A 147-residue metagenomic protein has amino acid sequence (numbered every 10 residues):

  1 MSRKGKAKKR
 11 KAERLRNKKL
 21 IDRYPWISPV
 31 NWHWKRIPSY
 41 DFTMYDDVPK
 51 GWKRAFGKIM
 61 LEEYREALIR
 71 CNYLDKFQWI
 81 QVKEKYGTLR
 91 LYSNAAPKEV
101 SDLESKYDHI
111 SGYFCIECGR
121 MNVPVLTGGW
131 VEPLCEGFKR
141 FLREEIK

Functional and structural regions predicted by a protein language model:
M1-K19: Short Lys/Arg-rich cationic patches that frequently serve as NLS/NoLS or arginine-rich RNA/DNA-binding motifs
K19-D22, I27, Y45-K53, N122: A conserved ligand/cofactor-binding region detector
S39-R90: Active-site acidic/histidine clusters and adjacent loop/turn architecture that either coordinate catalytic ions
L74-K76, N94-E104: Short Cys/His-rich Zn2+-coordinating modules
K83, D102-Y113, P124-G129: Short, flexible, mixed-charge glycine/proline-rich loop motifs that serve as phosphate/nucleic-acid-contacting
C115-C118, C135: Short cysteine-rich clusters marking metal-coordination/redox-active sites
M121-L126, R140-R143: Short functional micro-motifs and their immediate structural scaffolds
G129-F141: Cysteine-rich micro-motifs
